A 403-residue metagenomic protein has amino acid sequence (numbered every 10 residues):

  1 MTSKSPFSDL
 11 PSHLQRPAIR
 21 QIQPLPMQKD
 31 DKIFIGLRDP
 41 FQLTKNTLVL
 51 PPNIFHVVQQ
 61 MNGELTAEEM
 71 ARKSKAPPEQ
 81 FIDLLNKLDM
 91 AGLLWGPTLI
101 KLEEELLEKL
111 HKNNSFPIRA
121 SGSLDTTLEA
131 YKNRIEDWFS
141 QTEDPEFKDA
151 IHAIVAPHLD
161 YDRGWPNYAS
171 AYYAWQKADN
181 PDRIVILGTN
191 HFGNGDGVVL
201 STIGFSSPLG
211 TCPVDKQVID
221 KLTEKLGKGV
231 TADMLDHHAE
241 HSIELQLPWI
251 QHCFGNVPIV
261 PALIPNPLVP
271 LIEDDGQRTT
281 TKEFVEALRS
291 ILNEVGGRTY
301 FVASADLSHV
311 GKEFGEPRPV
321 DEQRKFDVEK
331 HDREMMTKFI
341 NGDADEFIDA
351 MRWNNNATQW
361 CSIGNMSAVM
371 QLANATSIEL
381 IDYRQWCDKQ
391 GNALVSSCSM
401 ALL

Functional and structural regions predicted by a protein language model:
M1-H56: Acidic, low-complexity/disordered tracts enriched in E/D and polar residues
P17-I19, F81, T299: Short, conserved active-site loop motifs that form the nucleotide-linked donor/cofactor pocket
R20-Q23, G36, A153, G204 (+3 more regions): Generic structural signal for residues positioned in beta-strands
L43-L124, L128-E129: Long, charge-rich, low-complexity alpha-helical segments
L65, S115-S367, Q371-S377, Y383-N392: Active-site histidine-anchored catalytic micro-motif
E103, V285, D388-G391, S396-L403: Terminal, contiguous helix-loop blocks that mediate binding/assembly
